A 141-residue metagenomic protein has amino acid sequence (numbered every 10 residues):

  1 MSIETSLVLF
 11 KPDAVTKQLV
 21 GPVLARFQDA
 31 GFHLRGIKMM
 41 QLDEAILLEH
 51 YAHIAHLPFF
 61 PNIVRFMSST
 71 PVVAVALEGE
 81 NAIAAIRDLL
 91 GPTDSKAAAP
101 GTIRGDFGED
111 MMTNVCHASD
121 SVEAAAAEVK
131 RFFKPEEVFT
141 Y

Functional and structural regions predicted by a protein language model:
M1-Y141: Non-catalytic terminal and connector segments of soluble metabolic enzymes
